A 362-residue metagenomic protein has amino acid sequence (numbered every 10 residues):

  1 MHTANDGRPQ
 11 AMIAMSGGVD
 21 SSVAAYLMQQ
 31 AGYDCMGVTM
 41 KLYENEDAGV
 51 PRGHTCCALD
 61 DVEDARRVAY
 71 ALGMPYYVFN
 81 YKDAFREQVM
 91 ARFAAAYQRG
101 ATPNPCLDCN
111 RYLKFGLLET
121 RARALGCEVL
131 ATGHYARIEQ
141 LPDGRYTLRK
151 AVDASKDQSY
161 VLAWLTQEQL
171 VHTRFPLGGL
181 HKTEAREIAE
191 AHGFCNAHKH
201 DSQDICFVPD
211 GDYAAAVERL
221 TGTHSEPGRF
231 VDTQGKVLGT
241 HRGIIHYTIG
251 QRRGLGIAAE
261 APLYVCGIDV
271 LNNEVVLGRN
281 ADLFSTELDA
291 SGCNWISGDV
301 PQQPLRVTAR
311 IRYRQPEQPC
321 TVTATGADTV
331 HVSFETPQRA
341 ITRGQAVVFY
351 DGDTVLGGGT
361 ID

Functional and structural regions predicted by a protein language model:
M1-A163, R174, T183-E184, E190: ATP-dependent adenylation/nucleotidyltransferase module used to activate substrates
A131-D362: AMP-forming adenylation/ATP pyrophosphatase catalytic core
